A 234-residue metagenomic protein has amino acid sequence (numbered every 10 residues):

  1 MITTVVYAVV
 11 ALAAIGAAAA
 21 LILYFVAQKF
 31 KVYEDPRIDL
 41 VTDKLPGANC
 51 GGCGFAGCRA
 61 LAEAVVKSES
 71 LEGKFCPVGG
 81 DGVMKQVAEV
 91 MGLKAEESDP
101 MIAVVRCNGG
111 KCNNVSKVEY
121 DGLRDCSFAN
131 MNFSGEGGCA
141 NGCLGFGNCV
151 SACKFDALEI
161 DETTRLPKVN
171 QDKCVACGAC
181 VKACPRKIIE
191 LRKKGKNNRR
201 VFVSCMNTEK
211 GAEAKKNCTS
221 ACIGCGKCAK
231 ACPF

Functional and structural regions predicted by a protein language model:
I2-K173, G178-G226, A231: Ferredoxin-type iron-sulfur electron-transfer modules and their immediate structural context
